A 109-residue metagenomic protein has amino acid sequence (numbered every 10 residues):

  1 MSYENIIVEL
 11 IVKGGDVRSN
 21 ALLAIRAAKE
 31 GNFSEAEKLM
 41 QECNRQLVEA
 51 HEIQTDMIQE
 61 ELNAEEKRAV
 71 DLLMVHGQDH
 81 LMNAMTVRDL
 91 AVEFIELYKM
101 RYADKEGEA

Functional and structural regions predicted by a protein language model:
M1-A109: Terminal alpha-helical segments
